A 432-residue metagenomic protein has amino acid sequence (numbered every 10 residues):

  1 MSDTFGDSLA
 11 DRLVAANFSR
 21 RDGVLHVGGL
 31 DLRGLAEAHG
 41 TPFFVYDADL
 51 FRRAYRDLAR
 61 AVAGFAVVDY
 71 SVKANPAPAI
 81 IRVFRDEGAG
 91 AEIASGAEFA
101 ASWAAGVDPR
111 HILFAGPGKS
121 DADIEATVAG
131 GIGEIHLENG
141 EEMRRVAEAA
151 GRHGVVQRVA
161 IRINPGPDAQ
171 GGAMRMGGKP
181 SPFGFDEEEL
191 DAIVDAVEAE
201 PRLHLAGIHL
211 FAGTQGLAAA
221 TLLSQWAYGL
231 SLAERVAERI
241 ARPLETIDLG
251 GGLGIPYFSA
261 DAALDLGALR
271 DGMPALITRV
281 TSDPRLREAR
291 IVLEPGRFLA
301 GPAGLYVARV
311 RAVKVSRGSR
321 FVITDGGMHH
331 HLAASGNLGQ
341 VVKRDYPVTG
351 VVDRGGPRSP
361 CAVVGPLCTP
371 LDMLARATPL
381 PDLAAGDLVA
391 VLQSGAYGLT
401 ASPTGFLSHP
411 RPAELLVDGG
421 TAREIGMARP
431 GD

Functional and structural regions predicted by a protein language model:
M1-Q157, D195, E200, H204 (+2 more regions): A charged N-terminal "starter" segment
S2-G6, L13, P165-A312, L407-H409: Active-site loop/helix belt of alpha/beta enzymes
V27-L30, Y46-R53, N75, E141 (+13 more regions): Conserved active-site and cofactor/substrate-binding residues in soluble primary-metabolism enzymes
F51, K73, S95, T127 (+7 more regions): Conserved, mostly hydrophobic/aromatic
V67-D69, G88-G90, H111-L113, E134 (+7 more regions): Structural preference for beta-strand elements that scaffold enzyme active sites
P76-A79, A100-A101, S120, D168-A169 (+6 more regions): Flexible loop/turn segments at secondary-structure boundaries
I80-I81, A104, I124-A129, V146-A149 (+6 more regions): Short acidic, glycine/serine/threonine-rich loops at helix termini
T278, L286-D432: Charged (often Lys/Glu-rich) extended helix/loop segments that serve as interaction or gating elements
